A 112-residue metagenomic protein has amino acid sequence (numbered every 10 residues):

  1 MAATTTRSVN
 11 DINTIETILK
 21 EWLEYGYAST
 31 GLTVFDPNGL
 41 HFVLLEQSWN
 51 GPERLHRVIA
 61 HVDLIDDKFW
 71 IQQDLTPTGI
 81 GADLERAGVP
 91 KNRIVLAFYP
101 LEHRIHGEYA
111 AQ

Functional and structural regions predicted by a protein language model:
M1-Q112: Terminal domain-initiation and capping elements
